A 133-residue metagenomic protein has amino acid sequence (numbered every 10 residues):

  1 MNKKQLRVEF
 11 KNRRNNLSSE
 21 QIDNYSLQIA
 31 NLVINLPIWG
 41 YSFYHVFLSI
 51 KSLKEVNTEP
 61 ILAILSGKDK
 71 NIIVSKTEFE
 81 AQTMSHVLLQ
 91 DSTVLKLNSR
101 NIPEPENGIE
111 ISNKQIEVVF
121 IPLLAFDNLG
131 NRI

Functional and structural regions predicted by a protein language model:
M1-K114: N-terminal active-site beta-alpha-beta segment that forms phosphate/nucleotide-binding and substrate-recognition loops
V46, I121-P122: Redox-cofactor binding/interface segments in oxidoreductases and associated redox assembly factors
P105, P122-L124: Fold-independent oxyanion-binding glycine-rich loops and adjacent beta-strand/coil segments at enzyme active sites
I116-F120: Short SAM/SAH-binding signature in class I
F126-I133: Glycine/threonine-rich flexible loop motifs
